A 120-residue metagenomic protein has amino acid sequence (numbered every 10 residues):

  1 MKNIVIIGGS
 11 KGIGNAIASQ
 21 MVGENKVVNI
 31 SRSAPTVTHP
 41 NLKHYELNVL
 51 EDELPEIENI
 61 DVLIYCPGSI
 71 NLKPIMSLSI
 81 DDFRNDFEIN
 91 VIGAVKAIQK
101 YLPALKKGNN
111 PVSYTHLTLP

Functional and structural regions predicted by a protein language model:
S10, G14-S19: N-terminal Rossmann NAD(P)H-binding glycine-rich loop of SDR-like oxidoreductase domains
N25-V37: Conserved glycine-rich Rossmann-like NAD(P)H-binding loop of the short-chain dehydrogenase/reductase
H39-E51: Rossmann-fold cofactor-recognition segment
P67-L72: Conserved NAD(P)H cofactor-binding loop of Rossmann-fold oxidoreductase domains
P74-I75, D82-R84: Substrate-binding pocket helix/loop in short-chain dehydrogenase/reductase
A97-Y101: Hydrophobic positions on the long internal alpha-helix of Rossmann-like NAD(P)-dependent oxidoreductase domains
T115-P120: Conserved small/polar residues in nucleotide/adenosyl-binding loops
